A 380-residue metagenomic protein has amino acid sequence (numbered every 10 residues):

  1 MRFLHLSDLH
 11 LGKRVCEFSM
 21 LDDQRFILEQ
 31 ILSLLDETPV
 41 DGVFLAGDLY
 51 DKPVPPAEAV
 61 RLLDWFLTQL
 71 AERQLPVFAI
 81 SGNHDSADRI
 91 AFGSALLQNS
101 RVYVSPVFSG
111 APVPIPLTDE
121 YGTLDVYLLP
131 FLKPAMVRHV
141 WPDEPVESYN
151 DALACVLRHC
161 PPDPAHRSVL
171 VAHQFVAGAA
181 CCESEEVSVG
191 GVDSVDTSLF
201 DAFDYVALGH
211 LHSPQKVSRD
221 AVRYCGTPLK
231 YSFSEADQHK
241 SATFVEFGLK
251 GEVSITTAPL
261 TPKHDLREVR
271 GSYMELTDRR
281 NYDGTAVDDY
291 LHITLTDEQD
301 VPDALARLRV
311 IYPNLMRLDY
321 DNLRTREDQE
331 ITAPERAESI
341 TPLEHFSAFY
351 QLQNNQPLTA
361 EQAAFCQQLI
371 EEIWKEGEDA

Functional and structural regions predicted by a protein language model:
M1-T68, E72, Q362-E372, E376 (+1 more regions): N-terminal active-site segment of His-dependent metallophosphoesterases
L4, F44, F78, S105 (+6 more regions): Hydrophobic/aromatic beta-strand patches that form the interior of the parallel beta-sheet core in alpha/beta enzyme
D8, L28, D48, L63 (+7 more regions): Divalent metal-coordination and catalytic microenvironments
L35-P39, D119-E120, P162-A165, G284-A286: Glycine-rich phosphate-binding loop signature in dinucleotide/nucleotide-binding domains
E37, G42, F247-A380: Accessory, non-catalytic peripheral segments of nucleic-acid enzymes
P55, H84-S218: His/Asp/Glu-rich metal-coordinating catalytic cores of metallo-dependent phosphodiesterases/hydrolases acting on
E72-V77, H166: A short helix->loop->beta-strand "cap" motif at the edges of active sites that frequently abuts
P112-L124, L129, V222-V287: Binuclear metal-dependent phosphoesterase catalytic core
